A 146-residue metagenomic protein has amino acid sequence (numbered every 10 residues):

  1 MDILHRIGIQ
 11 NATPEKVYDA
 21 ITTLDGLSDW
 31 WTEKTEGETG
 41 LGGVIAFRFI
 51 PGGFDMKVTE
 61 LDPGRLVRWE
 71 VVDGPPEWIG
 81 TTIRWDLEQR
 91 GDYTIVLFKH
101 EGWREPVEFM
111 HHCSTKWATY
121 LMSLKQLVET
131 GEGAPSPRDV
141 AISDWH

Functional and structural regions predicted by a protein language model:
M1-E36, H146: Hydrophobic ligand-binding cavity/cleft-lining segments
D2-R6, V44, G53, L66 (+2 more regions): Intrinsic-disorder/low-complexity, polar/charged segments enriched in Ser/Thr/Lys/Arg/Asp/Glu/Gln
R6-G8, M56-E60, T81-E88: Hydrophobic/aromatic beta-strand elements that line small-molecule binding cavities or substrate pockets in beta-rich
P14-E15, T59-R65, D86-I95: A short, structured loop/turn motif at beta-sheet edges
V17-Y18, L27, I45, V58 (+4 more regions): Hydrophobic pocket/interface hotspot
S28-G74: Glycine-rich portal/gate segments that line the openings of hydrophobic small-molecule binding cavities
P75-Q126, P135-P137: Beta-strand/loop substructures that line and gate deep hydrophobic ligand-binding cavities in soluble
Q126-H146: Short, highly charged C-terminal tails/helix-capping segments
